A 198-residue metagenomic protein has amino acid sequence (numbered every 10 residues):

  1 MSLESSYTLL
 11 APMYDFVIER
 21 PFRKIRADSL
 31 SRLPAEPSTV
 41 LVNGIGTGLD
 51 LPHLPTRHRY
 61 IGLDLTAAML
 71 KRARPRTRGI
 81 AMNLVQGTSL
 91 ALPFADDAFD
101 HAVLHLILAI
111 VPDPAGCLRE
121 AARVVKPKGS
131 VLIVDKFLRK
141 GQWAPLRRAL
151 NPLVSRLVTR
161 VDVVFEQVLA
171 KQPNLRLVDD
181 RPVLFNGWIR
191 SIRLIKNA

Functional and structural regions predicted by a protein language model:
M1-P37, L49-D50, R72, R76 (+1 more regions): Conserved class I S-adenosyl-L-methionine
E19, L132-R190: C-terminal alpha-helical "lid/dimerization" subdomain adjacent to the S-adenosyl-L-methionine
T39, K128-S130: Short glycine-centered segments of the SAM/dcSAM-binding site in methyltransferase folds
T39-A91: Class I SAM-dependent methyltransferase SAM/SAH-binding core
L90-A102: A short acidic, Gly/Pro-enriched loop at the edge of an enzyme's catalytic core that lines a small-molecule cofactor
H101-D113: A short SAM/SAH-binding and catalytic strip from SAM-dependent methyltransferases
A115-P127: A short glycine-rich, Lys/Arg-flanked "PGG" loop and its adjoining helix->strand segment in the class I
S191-A198: C-terminal lobe and adjacent flexible extensions of AdoMet/dcAdoMet transferase-like proteins
